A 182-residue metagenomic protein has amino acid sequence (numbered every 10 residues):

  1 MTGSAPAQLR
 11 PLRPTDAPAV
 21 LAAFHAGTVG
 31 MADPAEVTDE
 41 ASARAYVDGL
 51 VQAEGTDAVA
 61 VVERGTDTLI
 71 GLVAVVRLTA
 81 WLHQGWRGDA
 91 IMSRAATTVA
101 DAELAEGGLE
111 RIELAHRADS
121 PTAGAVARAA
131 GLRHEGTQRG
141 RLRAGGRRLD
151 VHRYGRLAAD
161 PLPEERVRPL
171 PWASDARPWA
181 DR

Functional and structural regions predicted by a protein language model:
M1-R87, A102, E106, R141-R182: GNAT-family acyltransferases
D16, D119-S120, G131, D150: Acidic active-site catalytic centers that drive phospho-/nucleotidyl reactions and related ester hydrolyses
P34, A96, E113-L114, T137: Residue-level detector of family-conserved "landmark" positions at structurally sensitive sites
V62, T79, E113-A115, E135: Solvent-exposed beta-strand sheet faces enriched in polar/charged residues
G88-E103, P121-A129: Conserved acetyl-CoA-binding loop-helix of GNAT-fold acetyltransferases
E106-H116: Conserved GNAT acetyl-CoA-binding A-motif
L114-G124, R141: Conserved beta-strand-loop-alpha-helix junction that forms the acyl-donor binding cleft
R128-Q138: Conserved acetyl-CoA-binding loop of GNAT-fold acetyltransferases
